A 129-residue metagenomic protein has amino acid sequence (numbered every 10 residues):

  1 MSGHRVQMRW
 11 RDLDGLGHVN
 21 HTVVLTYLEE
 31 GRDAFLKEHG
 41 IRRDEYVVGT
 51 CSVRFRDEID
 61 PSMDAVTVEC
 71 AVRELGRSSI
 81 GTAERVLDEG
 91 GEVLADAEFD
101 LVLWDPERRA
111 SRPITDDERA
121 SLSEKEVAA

Functional and structural regions predicted by a protein language model:
M1-T50, P106-A129: Hot-dog-fold acyl-thioester-processing enzymes
S2-H4, V93-A97: Short beta-strand segments
M8, A71-V72, V86: Hydrophobic beta-strand positions in extracellular immunoglobulin-like domains
W10, A83-R85, L101: Generic short beta-strand
F35-T67, A71-L75, S79-G81, L94-D96: Hydrophobic beta-strand-centered segment that forms part of the acyl-chain substrate-binding groove
R56, L87-E89, W104: A generic structural motif
G90, A97-F99, T115: Short hydrophobic alpha-helix segments
E98-P106: Short helix/strand-capping connector loops at secondary-structure junctions
